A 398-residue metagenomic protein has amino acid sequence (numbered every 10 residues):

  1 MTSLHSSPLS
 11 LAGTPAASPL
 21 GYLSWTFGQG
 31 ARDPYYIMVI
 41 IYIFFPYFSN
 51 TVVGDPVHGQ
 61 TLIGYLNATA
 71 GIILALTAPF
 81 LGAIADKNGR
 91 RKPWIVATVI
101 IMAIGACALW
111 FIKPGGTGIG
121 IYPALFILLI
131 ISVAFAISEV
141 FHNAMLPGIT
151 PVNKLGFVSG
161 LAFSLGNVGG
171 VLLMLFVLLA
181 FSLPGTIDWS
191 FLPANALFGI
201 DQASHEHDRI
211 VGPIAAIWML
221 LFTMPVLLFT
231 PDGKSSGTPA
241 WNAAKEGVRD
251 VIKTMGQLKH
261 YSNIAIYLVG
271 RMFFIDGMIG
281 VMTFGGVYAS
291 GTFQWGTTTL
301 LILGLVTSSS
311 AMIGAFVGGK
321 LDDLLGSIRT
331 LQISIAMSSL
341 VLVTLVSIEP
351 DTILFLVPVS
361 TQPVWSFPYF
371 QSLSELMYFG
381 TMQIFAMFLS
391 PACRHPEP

Functional and structural regions predicted by a protein language model:
H5-L23, P231-V269: Juxtamembrane intracellular "pre-TM" segments in multi-pass secondary transporters
I37-T61, G280-L303: Short amphipathic helix-loop junctions that connect adjacent transmembrane helices in Major Facilitator Superfamily/SLC
I63-A83, I104, V171-M174, L305-V317: Central cavity-lining transmembrane alpha-helices of secondary-active solute carriers, predominantly the Major
L76-R90, I313-S327, I353: Helix-to-loop junctions at the C-terminal end of transmembrane segments in multipass secondary transporters
A85-I101, D323-S338: Cytoplasmic membrane-interface "Motif A"-like loop-to-helix N-cap segments of 12-TM Major Facilitator Superfamily
A97-G118, A336-Q362: C-terminal ends and interior cores of transmembrane alpha-helices in multi-pass membrane transporters/permeases
I137-P151, G380-E397: Intracellular juxtamembrane helix-capping segments at the cytosolic ends of symmetry-related transmembrane helices
S159-G185: Glycine-rich segments within core transmembrane alpha-helices of 12-TM secondary carriers
